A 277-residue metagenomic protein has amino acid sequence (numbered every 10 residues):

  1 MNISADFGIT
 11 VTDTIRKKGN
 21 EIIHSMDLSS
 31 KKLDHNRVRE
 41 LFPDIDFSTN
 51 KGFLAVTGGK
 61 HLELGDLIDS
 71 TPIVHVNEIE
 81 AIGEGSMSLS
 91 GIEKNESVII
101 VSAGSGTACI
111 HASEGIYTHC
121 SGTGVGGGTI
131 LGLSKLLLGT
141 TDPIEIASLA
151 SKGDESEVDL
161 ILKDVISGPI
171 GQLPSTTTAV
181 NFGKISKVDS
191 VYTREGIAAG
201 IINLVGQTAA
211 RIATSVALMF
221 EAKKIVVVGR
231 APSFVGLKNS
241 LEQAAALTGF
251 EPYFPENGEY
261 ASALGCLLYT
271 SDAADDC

Functional and structural regions predicted by a protein language model:
M1-E21, S97-S113: Gly/Thr-rich phosphate-binding beta-strand-loop-beta motif of the actin/hexokinase/Hsp70
V11, L54-L64, S215-A244, E259: Glycine-rich phosphate-binding loops at beta-strand->alpha-helix junctions
S30, D44-E78, E93, A112-H119: Short beta-strand-loop/turn "lid" adjacent to the catalytic site in phosphate-handling enzymes
P72-I79, E242-L264: Conserved phosphate-binding/catalytic loops in two-lobed NTP-binding clefts
I73-V101, S105-G115, L264-L268: Conserved phosphate-binding catalytic cores of ATP/NTP-utilizing and phosphoryl-transfer enzymes
I116-S167: Glycine-rich phosphate-binding loop plus the immediately following alpha-helix
P174-K224, E259: Adenine-nucleotide phosphate-binding core of ATP-dependent small-molecule kinases
Y269-C277: Conserved small/polar residues in nucleotide/adenosyl-binding loops
